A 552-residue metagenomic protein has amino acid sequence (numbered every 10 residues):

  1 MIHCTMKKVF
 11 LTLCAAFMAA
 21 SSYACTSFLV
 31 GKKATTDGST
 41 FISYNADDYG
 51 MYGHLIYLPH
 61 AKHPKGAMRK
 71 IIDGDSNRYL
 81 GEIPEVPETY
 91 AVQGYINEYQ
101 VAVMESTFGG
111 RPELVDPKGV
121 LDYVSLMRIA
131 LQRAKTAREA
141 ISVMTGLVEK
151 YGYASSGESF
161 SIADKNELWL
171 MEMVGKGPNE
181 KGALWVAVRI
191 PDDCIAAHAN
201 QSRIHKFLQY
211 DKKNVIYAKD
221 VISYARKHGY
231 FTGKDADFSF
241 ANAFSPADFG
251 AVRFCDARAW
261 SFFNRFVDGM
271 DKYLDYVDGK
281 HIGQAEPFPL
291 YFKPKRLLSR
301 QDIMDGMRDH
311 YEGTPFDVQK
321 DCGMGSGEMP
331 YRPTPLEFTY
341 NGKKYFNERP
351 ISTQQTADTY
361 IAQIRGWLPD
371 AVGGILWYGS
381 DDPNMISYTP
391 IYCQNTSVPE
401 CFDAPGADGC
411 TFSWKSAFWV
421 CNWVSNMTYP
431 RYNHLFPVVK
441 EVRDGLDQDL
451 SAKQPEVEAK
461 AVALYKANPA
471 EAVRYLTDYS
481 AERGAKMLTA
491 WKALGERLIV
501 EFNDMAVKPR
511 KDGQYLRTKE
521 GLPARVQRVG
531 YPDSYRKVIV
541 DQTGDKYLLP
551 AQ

Functional and structural regions predicted by a protein language model:
M1-V9: Positively charged n-region of N-terminal signal peptides that target proteins for export
C14-Y23: Hydrophobic h-region of N-terminal signal peptides that target proteins for export in Gram-negative bacteria
C25-Y123, V143-L298: A contiguous strand-loop segment
M127-A134: Short, well-ordered beta-strand elements within core beta-sheets of diverse protein domains
R226-G379: Glycine-rich, aromatic-lined ligand/substrate-binding cores of catalytic and carbohydrate-binding domains
M324-V462: Substrate-recognition/cap regions that form aromatic- and gly/pro-loop-enriched pockets for small-molecule ligands
D444-Q552: Histidine-centered catalytic/metal-binding microenvironments
